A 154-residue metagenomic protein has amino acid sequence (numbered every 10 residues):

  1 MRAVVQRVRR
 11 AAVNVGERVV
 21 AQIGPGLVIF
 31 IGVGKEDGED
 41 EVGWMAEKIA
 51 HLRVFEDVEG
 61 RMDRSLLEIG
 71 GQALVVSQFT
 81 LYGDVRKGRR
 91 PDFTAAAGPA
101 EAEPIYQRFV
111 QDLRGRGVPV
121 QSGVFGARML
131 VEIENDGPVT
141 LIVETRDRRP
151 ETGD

Functional and structural regions predicted by a protein language model:
R18-G70, T80-Q111, G115-R116, Q121: Compact, glycine-rich, soluble single-domain proteins
S77: Glycine/small-residue-rich phosphate/adenosyl-binding loop
A127-E132: Beta-rich nucleic-acid/ligand-interaction surfaces
N135-D136: Beta-rich strand-turn-strand
D147-D154: Short, basic, low-complexity termini and linkers enriched in Ser/Thr/Gly/Pro that act as targeting/leader peptides
